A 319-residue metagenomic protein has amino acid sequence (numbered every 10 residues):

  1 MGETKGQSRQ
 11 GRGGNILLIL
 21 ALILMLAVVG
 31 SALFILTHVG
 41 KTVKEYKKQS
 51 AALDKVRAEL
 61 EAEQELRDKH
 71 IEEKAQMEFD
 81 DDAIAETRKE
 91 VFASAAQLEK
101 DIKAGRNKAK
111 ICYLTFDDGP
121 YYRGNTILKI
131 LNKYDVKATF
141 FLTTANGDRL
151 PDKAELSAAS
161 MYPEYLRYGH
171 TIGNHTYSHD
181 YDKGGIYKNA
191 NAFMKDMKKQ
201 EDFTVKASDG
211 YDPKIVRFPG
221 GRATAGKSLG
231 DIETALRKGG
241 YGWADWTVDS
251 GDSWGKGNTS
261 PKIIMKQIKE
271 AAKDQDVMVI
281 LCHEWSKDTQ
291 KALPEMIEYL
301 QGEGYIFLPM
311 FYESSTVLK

Functional and structural regions predicted by a protein language model:
M1-E63: Gram-positive cell-envelope targeting signals
G2-Q10, Y121, T204-K206, A223-G226: Membrane-interface segments of envelope glycosyltransferases acting on lipid-linked substrates or membrane lipids
K5-S8, K47, A62, D68 (+4 more regions): Intrinsically disordered, low-complexity regions enriched for glutamine and histidine
L18, T42, R57-E59, E164-Y168 (+3 more regions): Generic alpha-helical hydrophobic packing signal
V39-R106: N-terminal, intrinsically disordered, polar/charged segments of Gram-positive cell-envelope systems that serve as
S50, Q64, T143, G169 (+2 more regions): Secondary-structure boundary/capping motif
F79-V205, D209-P213, F218, Y299 (+1 more regions): Active-site beta->alpha N-cap acidic-glycine motif
Y177-I306, Y312-E313, V317-K319: Catalytic domains of cell-wall/extracellular-matrix polysaccharide-remodeling enzymes, centered on de-N-acetylation
